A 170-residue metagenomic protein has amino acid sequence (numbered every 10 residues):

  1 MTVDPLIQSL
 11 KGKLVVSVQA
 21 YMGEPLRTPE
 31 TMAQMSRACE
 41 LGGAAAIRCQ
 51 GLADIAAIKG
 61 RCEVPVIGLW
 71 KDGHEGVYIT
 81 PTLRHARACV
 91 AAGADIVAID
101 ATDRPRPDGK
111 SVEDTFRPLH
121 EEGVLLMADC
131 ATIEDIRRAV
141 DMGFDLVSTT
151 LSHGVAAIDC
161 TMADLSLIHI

Functional and structural regions predicted by a protein language model:
T2-R84: Conserved N-terminal beta1-alpha1 strand-loop-helix module at the mouth
K71-M162: Conserved anion-binding
I168-I170: Conserved small/polar residues in nucleotide/adenosyl-binding loops
